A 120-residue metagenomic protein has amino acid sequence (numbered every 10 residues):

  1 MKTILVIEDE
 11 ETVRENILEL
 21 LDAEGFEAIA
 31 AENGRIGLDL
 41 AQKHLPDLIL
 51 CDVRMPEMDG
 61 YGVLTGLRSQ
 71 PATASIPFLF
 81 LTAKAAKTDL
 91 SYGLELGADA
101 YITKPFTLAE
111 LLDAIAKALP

Functional and structural regions predicted by a protein language model:
E8: Conserved acidic carboxylate
E11-I29, A118: Two-component/phosphorelay signaling modules centered on CheY-like receiver
E15-L18, G62, A85-A100, E110-A116: Alpha4 helix (beta4-alpha4-beta5 surface) of REC/receiver domains from two-component response regulators
A30-D39, G60: Helix N-cap/capping motif at the beta->alpha junctions
D39, Y61-A74: Short amphipathic alpha-helix used as the core "switch/output" element in two-component signaling
H44-L50: Active-site beta3 strand of CheY-like receiver
M55-M58: Receiver (REC) domain active-site loop signature in two-component systems and cognate sites in sensor histidine kinases
